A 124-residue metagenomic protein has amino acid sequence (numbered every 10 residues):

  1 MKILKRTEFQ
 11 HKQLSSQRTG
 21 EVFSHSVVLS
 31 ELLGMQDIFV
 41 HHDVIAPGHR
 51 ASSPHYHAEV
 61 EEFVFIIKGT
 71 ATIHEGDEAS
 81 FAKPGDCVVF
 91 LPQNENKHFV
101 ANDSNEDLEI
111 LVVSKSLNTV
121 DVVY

Functional and structural regions predicted by a protein language model:
M1-D37, D121-Y124: A short, N-terminal "cap"/entry segment at the start of jelly-roll beta-barrel domains of the cupin/DSBH fold
V28, H41-H57, E95: Conserved short histidine dyad/triad with adjacent acidic residue
G34, E59, Q93-N94, N105-E106: Short strand-connecting beta-turns/loops that link adjacent beta-strands
H42-I45, Y56-I73, V113-K115: Short, conserved beta-strand element in jelly-roll/cupin
S53, I73-H74, F90, N96-S104: Short beta-strand His + acidic residue motifs that chelate non-heme Fe in jelly-roll/DSBH and cupin folds
G76-Q93: Short acidic-glycine-tyrosine-enriched beta hairpin
A101-Y124: Double-stranded beta-helix
